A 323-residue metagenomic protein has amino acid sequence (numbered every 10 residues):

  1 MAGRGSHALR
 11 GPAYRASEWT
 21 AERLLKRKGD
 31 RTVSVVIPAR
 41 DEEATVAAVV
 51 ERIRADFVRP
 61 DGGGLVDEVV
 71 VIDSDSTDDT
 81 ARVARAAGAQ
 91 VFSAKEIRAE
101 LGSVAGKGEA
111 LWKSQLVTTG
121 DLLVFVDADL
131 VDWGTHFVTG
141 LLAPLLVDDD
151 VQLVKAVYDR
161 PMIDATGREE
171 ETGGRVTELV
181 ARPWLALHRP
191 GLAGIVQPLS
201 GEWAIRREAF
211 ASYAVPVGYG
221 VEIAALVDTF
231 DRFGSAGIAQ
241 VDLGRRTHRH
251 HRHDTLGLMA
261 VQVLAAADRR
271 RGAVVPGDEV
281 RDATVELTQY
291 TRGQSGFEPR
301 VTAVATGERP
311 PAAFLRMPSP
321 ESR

Functional and structural regions predicted by a protein language model:
M1-A55, G64: N-proximal low-complexity "stem/linker" segments adjacent to membrane-targeting elements
M1-A8, H251-R323: Terminal low-complexity segments of carbohydrate-biosynthetic enzymes
T32-S34, E68, A224, T229: Cell-envelope/extracellular polymer assembly enzymes that use nucleotide-activated donors
D67, A81-E109: Conserved donor nucleotide-binding strand/loop of the catalytic core
D73-A81: A conserved acidic beta->alpha catalytic loop
A99-S103, K107, L111-K113, W133-R207: Acceptor/aglycone-binding surface of glycosyltransferases and processive sugar-polymer synthases
L123: Short aromatic/hydrophobic "clamp" motif used to bind/position activated sugar donors
E171-A266: Conserved catalytic loops of nucleotide-sugar-dependent glycosyltransferases that act on lipid-linked
